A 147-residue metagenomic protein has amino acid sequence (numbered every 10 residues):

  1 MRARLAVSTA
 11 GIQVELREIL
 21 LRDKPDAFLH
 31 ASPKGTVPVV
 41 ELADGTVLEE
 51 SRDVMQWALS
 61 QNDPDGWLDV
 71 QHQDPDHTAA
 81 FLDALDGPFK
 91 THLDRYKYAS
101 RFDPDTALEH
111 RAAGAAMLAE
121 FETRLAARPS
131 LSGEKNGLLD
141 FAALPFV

Functional and structural regions predicted by a protein language model:
M1-A115, E122, A126-P129: GST-like domain detector, emphasizing the conserved glutathione-binding G-site in the N-terminal thioredoxin-like
E134-V147: GST superfamily/GST-like fold recognition
